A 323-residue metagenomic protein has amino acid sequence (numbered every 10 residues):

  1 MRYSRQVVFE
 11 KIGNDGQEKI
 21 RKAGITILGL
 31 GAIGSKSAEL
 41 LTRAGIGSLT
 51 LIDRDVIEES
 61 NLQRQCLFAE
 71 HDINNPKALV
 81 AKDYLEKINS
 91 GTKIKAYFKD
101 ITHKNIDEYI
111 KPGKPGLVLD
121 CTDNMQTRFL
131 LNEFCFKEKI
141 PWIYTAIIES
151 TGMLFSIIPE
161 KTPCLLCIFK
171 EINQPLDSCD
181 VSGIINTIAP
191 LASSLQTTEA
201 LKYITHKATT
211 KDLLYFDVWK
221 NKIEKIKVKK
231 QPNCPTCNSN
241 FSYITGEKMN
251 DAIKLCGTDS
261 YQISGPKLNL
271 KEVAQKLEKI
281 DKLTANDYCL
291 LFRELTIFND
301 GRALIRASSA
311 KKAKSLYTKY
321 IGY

Functional and structural regions predicted by a protein language model:
M1-Y323: Adenine nucleotide-associated cytosolic modules
